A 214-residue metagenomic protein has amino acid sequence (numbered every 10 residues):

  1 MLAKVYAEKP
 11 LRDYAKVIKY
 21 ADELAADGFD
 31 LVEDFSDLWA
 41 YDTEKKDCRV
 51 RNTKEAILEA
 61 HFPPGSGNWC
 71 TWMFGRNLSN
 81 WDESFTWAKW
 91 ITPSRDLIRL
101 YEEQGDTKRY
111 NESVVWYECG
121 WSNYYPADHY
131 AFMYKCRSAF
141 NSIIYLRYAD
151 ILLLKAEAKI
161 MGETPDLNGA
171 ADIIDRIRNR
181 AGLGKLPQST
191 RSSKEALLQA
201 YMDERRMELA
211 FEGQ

Functional and structural regions predicted by a protein language model:
M1-W72, Q104-Q214: Acidic/polar-rich alpha-helix caps and helix-coil junctions
M73-N77: Short secondary-structure boundary/capping segments
L78-Q104: Short, cationic low-complexity segments
